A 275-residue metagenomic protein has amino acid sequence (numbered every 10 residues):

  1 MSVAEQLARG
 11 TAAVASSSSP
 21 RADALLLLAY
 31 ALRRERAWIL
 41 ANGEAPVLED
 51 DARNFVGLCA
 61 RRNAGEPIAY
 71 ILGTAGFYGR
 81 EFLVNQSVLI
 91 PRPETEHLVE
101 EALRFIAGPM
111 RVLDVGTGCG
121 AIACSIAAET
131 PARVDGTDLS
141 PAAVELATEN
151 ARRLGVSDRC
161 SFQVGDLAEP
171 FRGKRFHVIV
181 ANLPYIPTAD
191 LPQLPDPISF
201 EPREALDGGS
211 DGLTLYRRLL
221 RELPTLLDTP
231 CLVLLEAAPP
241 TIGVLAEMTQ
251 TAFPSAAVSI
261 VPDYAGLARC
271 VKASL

Functional and structural regions predicted by a protein language model:
M1-R21: Non-catalytic nucleic-acid substrate-recognition regions in nucleic-acid-modifying enzymes
S17-S18, T130, R152-S157, Q250-A257: Short helix-capping segments at alpha-helix termini
L26-R104: Conserved AdoMet
L27, G65, T95, I122 (+4 more regions): Residue-level signal for inorganic ion chemistry
A69, I186-A189, P240: Active-site beta-alpha loop architecture of Rossmann-like, nucleotide-cofactor-dependent enzymes
P93-P192, P197: Conserved SAM/SAH cofactor-binding pocket of Class I
L139-V144, D196-D228, L232, A238-I242: Glycine-rich S-adenosyl-L-methionine
L232-L275: C-terminal catalytic and target-recognition region of SAM-dependent MTase-like enzymes, primarily methyltransferases
